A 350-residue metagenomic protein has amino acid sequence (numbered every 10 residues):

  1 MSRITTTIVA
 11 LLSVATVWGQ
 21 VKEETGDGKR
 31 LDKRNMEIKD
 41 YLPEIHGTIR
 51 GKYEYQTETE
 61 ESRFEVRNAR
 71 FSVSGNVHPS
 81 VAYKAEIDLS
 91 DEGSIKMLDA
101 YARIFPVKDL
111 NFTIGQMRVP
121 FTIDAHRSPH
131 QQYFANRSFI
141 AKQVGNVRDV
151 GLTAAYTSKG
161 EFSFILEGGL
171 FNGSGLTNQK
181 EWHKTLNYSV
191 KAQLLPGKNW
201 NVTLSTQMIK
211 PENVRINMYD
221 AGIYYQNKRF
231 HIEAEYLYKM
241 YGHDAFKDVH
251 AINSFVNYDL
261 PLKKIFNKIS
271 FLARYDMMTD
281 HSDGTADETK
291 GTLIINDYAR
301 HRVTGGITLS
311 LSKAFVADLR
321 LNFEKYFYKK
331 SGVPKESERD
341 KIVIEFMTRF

Functional and structural regions predicted by a protein language model:
M1-S2: N-terminal secretory signal peptides that target proteins for export/translocation
T5-I8, T16-R50, F350: N-terminal periplasmic/intermembrane-space "pro-region" immediately following the signal or transit peptide
K22-E23, Y55-T59, H78, Y101-F105 (+2 more regions): Outer-membrane beta-barrel pore domains
K33-G175, K184-L186, A192-N201, F255 (+2 more regions): Outer membrane beta-barrel
Q143, E181, A245: Glycine- and other small-residue-rich loops at beta-strand/loop junctions that grip anionic moieties
S174-N178, T206-M208: Surface-exposed cleft-lining segments at the edges of enzyme active sites
Q179-T185, V249: Interfacial loop-to-helix transition and helix-capping segments at the boundaries of transmembrane helices
